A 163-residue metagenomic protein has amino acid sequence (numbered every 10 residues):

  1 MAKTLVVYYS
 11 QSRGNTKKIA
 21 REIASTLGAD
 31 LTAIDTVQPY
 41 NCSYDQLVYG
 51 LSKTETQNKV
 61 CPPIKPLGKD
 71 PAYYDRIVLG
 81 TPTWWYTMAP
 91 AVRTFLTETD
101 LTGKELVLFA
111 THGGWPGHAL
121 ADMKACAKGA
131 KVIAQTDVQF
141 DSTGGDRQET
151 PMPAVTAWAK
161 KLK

Functional and structural regions predicted by a protein language model:
M1-G80, Y86-M88, R93, T97 (+2 more regions): N-terminal beta1-alpha1-beta2 submodule of the flavodoxin-like/Rossmannoid cofactor-binding fold
Y74-D75, G103-K104, A130: Short, well-ordered alpha-helix to beta-strand connector turns
T81-P82, A110: Conserved strand-to-loop "acid loop" that flanks and positions the catalytic carboxylate
W84-W85, W115: Short glycine-enriched loops at secondary-structure junctions
T97-G103, A127-K128: Short, conserved loop/helix-junction motifs that constitute active-site signature segments in enzyme catalytic cores
V107-T150: Short, glycine-/small-residue-rich phosphate/pyrophosphate-handling segment
